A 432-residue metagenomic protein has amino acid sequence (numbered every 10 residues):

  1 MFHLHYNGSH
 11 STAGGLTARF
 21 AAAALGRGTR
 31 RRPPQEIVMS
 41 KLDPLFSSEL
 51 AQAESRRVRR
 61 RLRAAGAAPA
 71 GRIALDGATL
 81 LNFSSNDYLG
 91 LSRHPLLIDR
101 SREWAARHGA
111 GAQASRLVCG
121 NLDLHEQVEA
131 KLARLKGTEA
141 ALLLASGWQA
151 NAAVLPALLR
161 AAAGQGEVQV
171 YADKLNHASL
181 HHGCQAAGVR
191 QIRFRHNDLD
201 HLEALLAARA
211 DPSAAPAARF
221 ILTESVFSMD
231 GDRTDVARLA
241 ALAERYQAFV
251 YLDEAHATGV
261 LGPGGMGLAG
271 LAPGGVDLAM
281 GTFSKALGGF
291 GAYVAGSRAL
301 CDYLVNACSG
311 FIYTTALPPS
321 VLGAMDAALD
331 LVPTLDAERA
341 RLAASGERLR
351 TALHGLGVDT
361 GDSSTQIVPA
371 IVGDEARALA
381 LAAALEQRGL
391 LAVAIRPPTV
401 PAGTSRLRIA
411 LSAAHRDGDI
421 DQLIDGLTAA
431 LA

Functional and structural regions predicted by a protein language model:
M1-H3, H10-T12, F20, P95 (+7 more regions): PLP-dependent enzyme catalytic core of the Aspartate aminotransferase-like
L42-A110, A248: N-terminal "arm"/small-domain region of PLP-dependent enzymes with the aminotransferase-like
A114-C119, E129-A153: Short loop-beta-helix segment that forms the pyridoxal 5′-phosphate
A157-A178: Conserved PLP-anchoring active-site segment centered on the Schiff-base-forming lysine
I192, H196-L252: Active-site phosphate-binding strand-loop segment of PLP-dependent enzymes
G270-Y303: Active-site PLP attachment segment
A316-L335, R341, S345, H354-G355 (+1 more regions): Structural motif of enzymes handling amino- and sulfur-group chemistry
A340-E347, H354-G389, T404, L411-A413: Conserved PLP-binding catalytic core of the aspartate aminotransferase-like
